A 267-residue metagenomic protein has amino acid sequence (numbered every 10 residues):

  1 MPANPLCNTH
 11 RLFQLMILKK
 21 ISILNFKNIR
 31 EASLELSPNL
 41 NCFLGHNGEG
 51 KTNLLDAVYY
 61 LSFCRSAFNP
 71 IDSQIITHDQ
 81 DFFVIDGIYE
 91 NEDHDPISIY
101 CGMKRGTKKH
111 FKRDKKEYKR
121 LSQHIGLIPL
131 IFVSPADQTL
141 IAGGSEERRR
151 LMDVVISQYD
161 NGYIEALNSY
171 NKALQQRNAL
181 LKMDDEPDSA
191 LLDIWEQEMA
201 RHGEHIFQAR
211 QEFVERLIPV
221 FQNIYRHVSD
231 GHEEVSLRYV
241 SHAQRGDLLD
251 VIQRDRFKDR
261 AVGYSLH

Functional and structural regions predicted by a protein language model:
N4, H10-I17, D93-D95, K104-G106: C-terminal lobe/lid and adjacent interdomain/linker elements of RecA-like ASCE P-loop ATPase modules
L6-H46, D72, D79, E186-H267: Conserved NTPase motor "head" modules and their coupling/switch loops across ABC/AAA+ ATPases, GTPases, and GHKL ATPases
S37-Q74, Y159: Phosphate-binding glycine-rich loops of NTP-binding sites
N39, A57, L127-P129, L151: ABC transporter nucleotide-binding domains
L61, V154, Q158, A173 (+4 more regions): Conserved, well-folded catalytic cores of nucleic-acid-processing and energy-transducing macromolecular machines
F63-E147, I156-Y159, Y163, I218-N223 (+1 more regions): Nucleotide-state sensing region of NTPase/ATPase domains
T139-I141, E146-D193, Q197: Long, charged N-terminal accessory/stalk domains
